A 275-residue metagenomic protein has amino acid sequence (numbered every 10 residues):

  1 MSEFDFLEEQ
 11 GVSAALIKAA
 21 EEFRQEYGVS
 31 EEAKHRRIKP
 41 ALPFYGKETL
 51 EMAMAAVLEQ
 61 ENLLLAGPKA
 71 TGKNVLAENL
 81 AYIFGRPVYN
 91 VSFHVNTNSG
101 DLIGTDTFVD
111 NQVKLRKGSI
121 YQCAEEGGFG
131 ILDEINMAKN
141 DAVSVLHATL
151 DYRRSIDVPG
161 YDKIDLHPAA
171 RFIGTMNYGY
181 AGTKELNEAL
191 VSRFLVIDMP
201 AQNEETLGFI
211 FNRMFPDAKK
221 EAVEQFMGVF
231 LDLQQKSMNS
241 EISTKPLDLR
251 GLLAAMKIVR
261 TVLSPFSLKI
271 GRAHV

Functional and structural regions predicted by a protein language model:
M1-H274: C-terminal regulatory/interaction module of P-loop NTP-utilizing enzymes
